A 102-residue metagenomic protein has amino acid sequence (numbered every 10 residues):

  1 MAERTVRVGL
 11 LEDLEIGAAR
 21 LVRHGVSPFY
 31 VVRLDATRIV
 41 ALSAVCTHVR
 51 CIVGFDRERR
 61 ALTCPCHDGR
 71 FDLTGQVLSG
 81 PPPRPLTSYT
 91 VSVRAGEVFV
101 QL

Functional and structural regions predicted by a protein language model:
M1-R59, P85-L102: N-terminal pre-ligand scaffold of iron-sulfur
R60-D68, L78-T87: Short cysteine/histidine-rich metal-coordination sites, predominantly Zn2+-binding motifs
